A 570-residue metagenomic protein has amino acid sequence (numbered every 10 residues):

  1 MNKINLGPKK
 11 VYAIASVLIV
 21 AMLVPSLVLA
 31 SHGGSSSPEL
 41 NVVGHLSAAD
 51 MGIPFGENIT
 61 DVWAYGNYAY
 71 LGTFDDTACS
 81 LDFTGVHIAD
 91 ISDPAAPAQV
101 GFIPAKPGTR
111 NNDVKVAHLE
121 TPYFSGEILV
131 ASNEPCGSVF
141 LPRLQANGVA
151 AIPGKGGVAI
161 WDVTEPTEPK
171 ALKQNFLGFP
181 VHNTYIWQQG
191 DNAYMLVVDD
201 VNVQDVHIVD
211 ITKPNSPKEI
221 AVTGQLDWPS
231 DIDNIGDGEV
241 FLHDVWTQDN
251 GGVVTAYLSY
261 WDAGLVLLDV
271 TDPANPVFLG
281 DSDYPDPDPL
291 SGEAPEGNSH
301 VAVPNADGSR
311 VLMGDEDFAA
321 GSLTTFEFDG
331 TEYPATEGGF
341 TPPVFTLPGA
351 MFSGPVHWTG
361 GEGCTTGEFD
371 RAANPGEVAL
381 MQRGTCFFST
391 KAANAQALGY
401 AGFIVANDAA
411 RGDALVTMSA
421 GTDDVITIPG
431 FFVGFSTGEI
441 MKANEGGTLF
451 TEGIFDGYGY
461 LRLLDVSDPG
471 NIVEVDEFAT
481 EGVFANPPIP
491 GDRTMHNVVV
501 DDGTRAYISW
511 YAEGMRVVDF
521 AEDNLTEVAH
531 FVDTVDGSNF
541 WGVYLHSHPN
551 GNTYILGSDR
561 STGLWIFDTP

Functional and structural regions predicted by a protein language model:
M1-P8: N-terminal secretory signal peptides that target proteins for export/translocation
N2, L29-S31, P375: Zymogen propeptides/activation segments of proteases
P8-K9, S31, C364, D370: Short, intrinsically disordered low-complexity segments
K10-I14: Short, hydrophobic alpha-helical membrane anchors of single-pass surface/secreted proteins
A15-S26: Bacterial N-terminal signal peptides
A15-V17, L71, M195, M381: Short stretches within intrinsically disordered, low-complexity N-terminal or propeptide regions
P25-S322, G453-P570: Feature marking well-ordered beta-strand scaffolds used for ligand recognition
G321-D456: Structured lumen-facing ectodomains of secretory-pathway proteins
